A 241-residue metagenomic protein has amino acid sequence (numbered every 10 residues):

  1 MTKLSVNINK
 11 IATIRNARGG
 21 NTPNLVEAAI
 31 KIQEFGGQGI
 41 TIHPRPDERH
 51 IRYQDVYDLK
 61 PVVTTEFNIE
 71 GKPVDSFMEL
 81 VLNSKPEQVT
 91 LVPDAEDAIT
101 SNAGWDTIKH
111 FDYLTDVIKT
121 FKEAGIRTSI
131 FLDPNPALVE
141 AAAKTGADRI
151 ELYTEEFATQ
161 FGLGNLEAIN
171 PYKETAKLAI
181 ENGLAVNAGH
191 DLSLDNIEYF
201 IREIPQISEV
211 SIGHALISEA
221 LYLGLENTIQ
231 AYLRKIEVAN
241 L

Functional and structural regions predicted by a protein language model:
M1-P86, E167: Conserved N-terminal beta1-alpha1 strand-loop-helix module at the mouth
T2-I8, I40-I42, F67-I69, V89-L91 (+4 more regions): Hydrophobic faces of well-ordered beta-strands that scaffold small-molecule active sites in alpha/beta enzyme cores
G36-Q38, V62-T64, N83-V89, E123 (+2 more regions): Glycine-enriched alpha-helix->loop->beta-strand junction motifs that scaffold or abut catalytic
R49-D75, K109-S129, N165-A188, L194 (+2 more regions): Alpha-helix-loop-beta-strand connector modules within alpha/beta enzyme cores
K60, A103, G164, E219-L241: C-terminal helical cap(s) of enzyme catalytic domains, especially alpha/beta-barrels
D75-S84, N135-T145, A188, L192-I207: Catalytic cores of alpha/beta
L91-A98, R149-F161, P205-L225: Glycine-rich phosphate-binding active-site loops on the catalytic face of alpha/beta enzymes
R127-A179: Histidine/lysine/aspartate-rich catalytic loop segments that bind and position anionic ligands
